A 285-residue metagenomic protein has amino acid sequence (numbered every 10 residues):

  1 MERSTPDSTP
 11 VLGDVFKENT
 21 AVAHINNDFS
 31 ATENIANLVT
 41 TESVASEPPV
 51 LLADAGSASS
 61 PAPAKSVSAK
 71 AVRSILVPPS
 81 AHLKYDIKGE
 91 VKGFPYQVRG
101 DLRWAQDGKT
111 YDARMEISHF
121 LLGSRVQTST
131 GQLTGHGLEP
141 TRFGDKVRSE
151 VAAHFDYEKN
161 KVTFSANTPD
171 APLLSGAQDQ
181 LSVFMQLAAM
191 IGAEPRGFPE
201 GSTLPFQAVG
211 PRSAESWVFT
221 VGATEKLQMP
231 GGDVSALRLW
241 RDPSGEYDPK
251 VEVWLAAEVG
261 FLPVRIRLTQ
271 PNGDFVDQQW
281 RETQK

Functional and structural regions predicted by a protein language model:
M1-K159, P199-K285: Acidic, serine/threonine-rich low-complexity disordered tracts
K161-Q186: Acidic/charged, solvent-exposed loop-and-adjacent secondary-structure segments enriched in E/D, K/R, S/T, and G/P
Q186-G197: Beta-strand/loop-rich accessory regions of lumenal/periplasmic or secreted enzymes, predominantly carbohydrate-active
